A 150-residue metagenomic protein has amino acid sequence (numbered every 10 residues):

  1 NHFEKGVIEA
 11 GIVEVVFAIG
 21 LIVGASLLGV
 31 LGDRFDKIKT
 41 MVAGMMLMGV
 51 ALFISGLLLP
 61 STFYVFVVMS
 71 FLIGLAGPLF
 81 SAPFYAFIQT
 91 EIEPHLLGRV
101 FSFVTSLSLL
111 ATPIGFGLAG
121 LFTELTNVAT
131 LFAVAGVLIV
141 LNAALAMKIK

Functional and structural regions predicted by a protein language model:
N1-K150: C-terminal transmembrane bundle of multi-pass solute transporters/carriers
